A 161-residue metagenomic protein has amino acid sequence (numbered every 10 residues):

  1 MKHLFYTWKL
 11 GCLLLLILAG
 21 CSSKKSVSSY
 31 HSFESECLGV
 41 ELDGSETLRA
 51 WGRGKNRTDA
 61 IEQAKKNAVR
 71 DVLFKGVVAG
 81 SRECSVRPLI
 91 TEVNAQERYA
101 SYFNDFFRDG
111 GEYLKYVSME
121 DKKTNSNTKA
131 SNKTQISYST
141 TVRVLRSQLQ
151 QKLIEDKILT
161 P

Functional and structural regions predicted by a protein language model:
M1-C21: Sec-dependent bacterial lipoprotein signal peptides
C21-P161: Domain-level marker for long, solvent-exposed, non-transmembrane regions
